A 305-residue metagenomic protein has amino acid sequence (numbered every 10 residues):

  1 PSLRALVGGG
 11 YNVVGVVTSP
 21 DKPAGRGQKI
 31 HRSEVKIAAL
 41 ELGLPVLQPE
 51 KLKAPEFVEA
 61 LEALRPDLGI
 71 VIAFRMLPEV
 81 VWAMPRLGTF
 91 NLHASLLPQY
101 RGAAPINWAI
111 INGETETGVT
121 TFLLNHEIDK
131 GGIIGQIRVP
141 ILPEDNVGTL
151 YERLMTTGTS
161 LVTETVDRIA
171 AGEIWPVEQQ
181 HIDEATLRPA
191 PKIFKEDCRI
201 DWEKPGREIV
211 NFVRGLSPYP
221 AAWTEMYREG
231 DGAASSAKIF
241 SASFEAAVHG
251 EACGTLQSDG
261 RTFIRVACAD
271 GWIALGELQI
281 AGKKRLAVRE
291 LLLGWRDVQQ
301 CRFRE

Functional and structural regions predicted by a protein language model:
P1-G27: N-terminal Rossmann-like dinucleotide-binding module
G9, S19, L68-K192, E196: Donor/substrate-binding cores of folate-linked one-carbon enzymes
N12, G43-P45, G88: Conserved beta-strand segments of alpha/beta enzyme cores
S19-D67: N-terminal glycine-/serine-/threonine-rich beta1-alpha1-beta2 phosphate-ribose binding loop of Rossmann-like
K51-K53, A73-M76, E245: Short beta->alpha connector loops
D183-E305: Internal anion-binding site segments
